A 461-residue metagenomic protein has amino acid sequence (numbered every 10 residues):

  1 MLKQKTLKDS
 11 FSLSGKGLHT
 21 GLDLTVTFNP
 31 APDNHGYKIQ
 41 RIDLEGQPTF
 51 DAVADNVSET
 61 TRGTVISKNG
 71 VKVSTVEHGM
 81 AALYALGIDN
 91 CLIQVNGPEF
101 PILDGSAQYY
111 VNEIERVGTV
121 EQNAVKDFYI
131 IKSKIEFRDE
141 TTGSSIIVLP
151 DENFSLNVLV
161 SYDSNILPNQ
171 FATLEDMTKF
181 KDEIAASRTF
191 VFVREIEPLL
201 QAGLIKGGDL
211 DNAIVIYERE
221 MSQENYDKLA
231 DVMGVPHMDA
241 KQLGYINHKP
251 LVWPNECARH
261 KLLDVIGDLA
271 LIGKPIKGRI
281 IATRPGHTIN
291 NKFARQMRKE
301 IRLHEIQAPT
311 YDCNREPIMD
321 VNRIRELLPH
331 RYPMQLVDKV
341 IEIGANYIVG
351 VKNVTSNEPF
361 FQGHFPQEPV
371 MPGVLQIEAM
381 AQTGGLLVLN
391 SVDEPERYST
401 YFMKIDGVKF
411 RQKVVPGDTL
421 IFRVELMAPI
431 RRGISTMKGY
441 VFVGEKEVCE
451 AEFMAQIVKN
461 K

Functional and structural regions predicted by a protein language model:
M1-D89, Q94-Y311: C-terminal regulatory domains involved in ligand/effector binding and gene-expression control
T6-S10, I318-I324, I421-F422: Short Pro/Gly-enriched beta-strand edge/turn motifs at strand-loop
N90, R279, D338-E342, G407 (+1 more regions): Extracellular/lumenal ectodomain signal focusing on beta-strand-rich modules and carbohydrate-recognition contexts
A172-F190, M371, V441-C449, F453-K461: Flexible glycine-rich active-site/ligand-binding loops centered on an Asp-His dyad
R259-I272, V340, N346, V370-P395: Active-site helix/loop of acyl-thioester processing domains in fatty-acid/polyketide metabolism, spanning hotdog-fold
G273-A282, P309-I318, G384-I421, V448 (+1 more regions): Hydrophobic beta-strand-centered segment that forms part of the acyl-chain substrate-binding groove
L303-V370, R397-S399, V414-V415, M427-P429 (+3 more regions): Non-catalytic linker/capping segments at the edges of enzyme domains
L336-K339, K404, K409, R423-E425 (+2 more regions): Residues located in well-ordered beta-strands
